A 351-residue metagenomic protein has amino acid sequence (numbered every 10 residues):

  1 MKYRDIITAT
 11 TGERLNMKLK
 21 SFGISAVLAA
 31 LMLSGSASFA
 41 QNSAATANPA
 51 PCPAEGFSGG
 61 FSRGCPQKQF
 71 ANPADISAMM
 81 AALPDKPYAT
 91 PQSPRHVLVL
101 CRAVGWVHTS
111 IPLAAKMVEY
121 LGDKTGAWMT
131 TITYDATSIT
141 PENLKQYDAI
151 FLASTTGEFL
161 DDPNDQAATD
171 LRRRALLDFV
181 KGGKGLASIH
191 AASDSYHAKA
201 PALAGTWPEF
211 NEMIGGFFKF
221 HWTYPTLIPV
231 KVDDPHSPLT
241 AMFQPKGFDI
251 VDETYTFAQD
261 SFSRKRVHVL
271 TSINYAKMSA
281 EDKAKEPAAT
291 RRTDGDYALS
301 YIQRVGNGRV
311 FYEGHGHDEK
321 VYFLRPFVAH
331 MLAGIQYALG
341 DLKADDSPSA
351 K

Functional and structural regions predicted by a protein language model:
I7-T10, L15-A26: Bacterial N-terminal signal peptides that target proteins for export
S25-G35: Bacterial N-terminal signal peptides
S36-A40: Sec/Tat signal peptide C-region and signal peptidase I cleavage site
A45-Q92, P112, Y120-T125, Y134 (+1 more regions): Extracellular ligand-binding/catalytic regions of CAZymes and related secreted enzymes and adhesion modules
G56, F61-Q69, V99, W106-Y196: Helical hinge/lid and interdomain linker segments adjacent to catalytic or ligand-binding clefts that mediate domain
A74-A82, G216, F220-G306: Catalytic beta-strand/loop cores that center a nucleophilic Ser/Cys/Thr and support acyl-enzyme chemistry
R95: Nucleotide donor/acceptor-binding cores
G157-P245: A glycine-rich, often tryptophan-bearing local segment used as a flexible ligand/cofactor-contacting loop or short
